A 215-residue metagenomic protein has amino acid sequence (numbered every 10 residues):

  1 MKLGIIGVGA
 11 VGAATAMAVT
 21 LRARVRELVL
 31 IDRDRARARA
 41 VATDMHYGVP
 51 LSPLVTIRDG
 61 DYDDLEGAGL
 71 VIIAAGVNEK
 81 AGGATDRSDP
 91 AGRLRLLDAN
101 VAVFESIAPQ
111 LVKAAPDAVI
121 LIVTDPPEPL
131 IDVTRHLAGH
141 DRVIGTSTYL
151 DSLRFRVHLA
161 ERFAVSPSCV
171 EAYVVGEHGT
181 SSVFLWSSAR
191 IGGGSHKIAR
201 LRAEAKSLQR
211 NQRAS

Functional and structural regions predicted by a protein language model:
V8-G9: Glycine-rich Rossmann-fold phosphate-binding loop(s) that bind the pyrophosphate of adenine dinucleotide cofactors
G12-A13: N-terminal Rossmann-fold NAD(P) dinucleotide-binding loop
R26-V29: Short beta-strand element of Class I
R33-G69, V77-R87: Conserved N-terminal Rossmann-fold NAD(P) cofactor-binding segment
V71-I73, I122: Redox-cofactor binding/interface segments in oxidoreductases and associated redox assembly factors
A75-V77, D125: Short glycine-/small-residue-rich Rossmann-like dinucleotide-binding loops
S88-V157: Rossmann-like NAD(P)(H) cofactor-binding subdomain of soluble oxidoreductases
L137-R142, D151-S215: C-terminal substrate-binding/catalytic lobe of Rossmann-fold NAD(P)-dependent dehydrogenases
